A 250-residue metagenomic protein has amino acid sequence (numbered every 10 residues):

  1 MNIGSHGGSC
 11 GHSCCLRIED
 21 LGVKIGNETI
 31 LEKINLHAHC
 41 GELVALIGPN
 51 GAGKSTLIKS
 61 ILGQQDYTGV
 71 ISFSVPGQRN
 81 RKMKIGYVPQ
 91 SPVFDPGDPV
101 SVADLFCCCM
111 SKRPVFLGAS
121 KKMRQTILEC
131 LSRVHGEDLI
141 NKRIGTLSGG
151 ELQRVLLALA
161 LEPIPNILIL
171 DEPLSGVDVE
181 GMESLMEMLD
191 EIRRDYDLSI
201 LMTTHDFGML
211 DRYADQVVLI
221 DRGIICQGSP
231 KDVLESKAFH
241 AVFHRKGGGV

Functional and structural regions predicted by a protein language model:
I47-P49: The feature captures the beta-strand-to-loop junction immediately N-terminal to the Walker
K121-L139: Conserved ABC ATPase "signature" region
R143-L147, E151: Conserved ABC ATPase signature
L168-E172: Catalytic Walker B motif of ABC-type/P-loop ATPase nucleotide-binding domains
V179-G181: Helix N-cap at the start of a conserved alpha-helix in ABC-type nucleotide-binding domains
T204-H205: H-loop/switch region of ABC-family ATPase nucleotide-binding domains
V217-S229: H-loop (His-switch) and adjacent beta-strand-loop-beta switch element of ABC-type ATPase nucleotide-binding domains
